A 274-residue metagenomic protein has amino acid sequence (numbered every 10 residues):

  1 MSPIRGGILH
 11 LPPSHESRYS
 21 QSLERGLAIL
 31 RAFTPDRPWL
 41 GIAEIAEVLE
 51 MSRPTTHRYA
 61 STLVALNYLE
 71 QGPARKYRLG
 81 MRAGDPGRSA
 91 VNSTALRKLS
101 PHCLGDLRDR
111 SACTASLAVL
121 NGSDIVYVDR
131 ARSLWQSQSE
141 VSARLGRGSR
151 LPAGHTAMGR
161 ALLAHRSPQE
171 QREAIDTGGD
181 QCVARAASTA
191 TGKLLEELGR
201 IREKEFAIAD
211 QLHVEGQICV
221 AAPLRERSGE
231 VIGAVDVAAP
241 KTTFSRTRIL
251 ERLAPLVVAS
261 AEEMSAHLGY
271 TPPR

Functional and structural regions predicted by a protein language model:
S2-R97, E262-Y270: N-terminal helix-turn-helix
R78-T177: Amphipathic alpha-helical effector-binding/dimerization core of metabolite-sensing transcriptional regulators
L99-L107, I175-A221, A266-H267: Short, basic/aromatic recognition patches
G192, G199, K204, E215-G216 (+1 more regions): Juxtadomain coupling helices with adjacent low-complexity linkers
L224-R227: Sensor-regulatory modules in signal-transduction proteins
